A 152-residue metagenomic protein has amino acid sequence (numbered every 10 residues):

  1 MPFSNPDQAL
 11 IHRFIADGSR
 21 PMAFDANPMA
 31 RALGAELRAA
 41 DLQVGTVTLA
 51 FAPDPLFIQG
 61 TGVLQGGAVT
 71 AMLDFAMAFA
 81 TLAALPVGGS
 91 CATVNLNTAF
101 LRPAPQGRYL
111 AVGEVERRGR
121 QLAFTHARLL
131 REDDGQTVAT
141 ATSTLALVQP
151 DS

Functional and structural regions predicted by a protein language model:
M1-S152: Terminal targeting signals and extreme-terminal segments of soluble enzymes
